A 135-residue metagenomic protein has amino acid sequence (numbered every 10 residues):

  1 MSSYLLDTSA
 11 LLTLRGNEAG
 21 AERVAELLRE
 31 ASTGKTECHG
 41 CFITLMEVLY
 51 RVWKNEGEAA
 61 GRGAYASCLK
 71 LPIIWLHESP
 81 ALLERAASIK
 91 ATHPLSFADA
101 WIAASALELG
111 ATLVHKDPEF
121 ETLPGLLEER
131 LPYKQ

Functional and structural regions predicted by a protein language model:
M1-G40, W53-A66, K134-Q135: Short, well-structured N-terminal submotif of metal-dependent ribonuclease cores
M1-S3, A103-Q135: Acidic, PIN/NYN-like endoribonuclease modules and their adjacent C-terminal/linker elements
L11-L12, L45, F120-E121: A generic structural signal for short hydrophobic patches within well-formed alpha-helices
S32, L69, L107: Anion (oxyanion) recognition and catalysis
R51-K54, P72: Helix-loop "lid/cap" segments that line or gate small-molecule binding pockets
I73-K116: Active-site neighborhoods of divalent-metal-dependent phosphate/nucleic-acid chemistry enzymes
